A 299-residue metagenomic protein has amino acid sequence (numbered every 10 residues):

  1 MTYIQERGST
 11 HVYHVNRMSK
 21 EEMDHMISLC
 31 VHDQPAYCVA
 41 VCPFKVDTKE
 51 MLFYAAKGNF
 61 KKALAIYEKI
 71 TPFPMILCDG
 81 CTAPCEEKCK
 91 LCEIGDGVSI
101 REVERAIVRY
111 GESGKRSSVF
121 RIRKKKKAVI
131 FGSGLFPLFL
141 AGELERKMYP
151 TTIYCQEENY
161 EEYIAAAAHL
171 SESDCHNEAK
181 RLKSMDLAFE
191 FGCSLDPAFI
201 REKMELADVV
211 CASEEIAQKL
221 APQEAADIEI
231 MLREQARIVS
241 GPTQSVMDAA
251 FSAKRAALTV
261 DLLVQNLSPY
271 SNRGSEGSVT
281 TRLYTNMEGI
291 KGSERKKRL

Functional and structural regions predicted by a protein language model:
M1-R121, K127, A212-L299: Ferredoxin-type iron-sulfur electron-transfer modules and their immediate structural context
K62, K127-V129, D174-K219: Feature captures the FAD/FMN-dependent oxidoreductase FAD-binding
G97-V98, A166-F191, Y284-G289, S293 (+1 more regions): N-terminal glycine-rich dinucleotide-binding loop that anchors FAD/FMN and/or NAD(P) in oxidoreductases
K127-T152: N-terminal Rossmann-like FAD-binding beta1-loop-alpha1 element of flavoenzymes
E145, K183, K254: Anion (oxyanion) recognition and catalysis
Y149-Y163: Glycine-rich FAD pyrophosphate-binding loop
T152-Y154, A188-G192, V239: General small-molecule cofactor/ligand-binding pocket signal
